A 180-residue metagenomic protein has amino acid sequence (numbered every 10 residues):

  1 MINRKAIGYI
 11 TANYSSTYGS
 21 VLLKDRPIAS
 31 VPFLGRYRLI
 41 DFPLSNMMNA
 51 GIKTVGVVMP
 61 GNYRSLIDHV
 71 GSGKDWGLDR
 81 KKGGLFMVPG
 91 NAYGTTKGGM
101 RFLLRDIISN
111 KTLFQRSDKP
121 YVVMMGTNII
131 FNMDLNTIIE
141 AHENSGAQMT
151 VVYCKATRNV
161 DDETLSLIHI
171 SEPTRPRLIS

Functional and structural regions predicted by a protein language model:
M1-L34, S45, A50-T54: N-terminal nucleotide-binding beta1-loop-alpha1 segment
T11-N13, M59-P60, G126-N128: Structural motif
L39-L44: Short, well-formed alpha-helical segments that are part of the catalytic scaffolds of diverse glycosyltransferases
G56-M59, V152-Y153: Short internal beta-strands
R64-M87: Acidic donor-binding segment of Leloir-type glycosyltransferases
G84-H169: Conserved beta-loop-beta/alpha segment of the NTase-like Rossmann-fold superfamily that binds/positions NTPs
I168-S180: Single conserved hydrophobic/aromatic residue that forms the stacking wall/gate of nucleotide- or nucleobase-binding
